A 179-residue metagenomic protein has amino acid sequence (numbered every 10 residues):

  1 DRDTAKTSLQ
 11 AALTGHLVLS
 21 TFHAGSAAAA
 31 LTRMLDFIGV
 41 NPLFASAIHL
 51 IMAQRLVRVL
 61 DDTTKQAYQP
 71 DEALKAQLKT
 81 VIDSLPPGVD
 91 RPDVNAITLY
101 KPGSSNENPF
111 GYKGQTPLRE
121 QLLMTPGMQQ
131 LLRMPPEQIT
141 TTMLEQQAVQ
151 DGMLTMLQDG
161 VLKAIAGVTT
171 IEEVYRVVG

Functional and structural regions predicted by a protein language model:
D1-G179: Short, flexible helix-loop junctions that flank or precede catalytic/ligand sites
